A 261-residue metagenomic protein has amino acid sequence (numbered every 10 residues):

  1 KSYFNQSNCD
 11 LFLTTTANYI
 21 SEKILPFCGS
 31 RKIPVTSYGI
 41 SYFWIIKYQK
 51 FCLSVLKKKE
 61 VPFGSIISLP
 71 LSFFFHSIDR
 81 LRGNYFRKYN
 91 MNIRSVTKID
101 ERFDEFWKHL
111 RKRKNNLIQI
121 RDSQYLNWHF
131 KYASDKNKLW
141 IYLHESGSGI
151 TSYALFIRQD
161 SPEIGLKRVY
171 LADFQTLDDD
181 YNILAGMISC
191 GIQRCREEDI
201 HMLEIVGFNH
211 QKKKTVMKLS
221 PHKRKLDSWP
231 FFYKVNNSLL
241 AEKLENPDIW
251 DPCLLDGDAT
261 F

Functional and structural regions predicted by a protein language model:
K1-Y3, L11: Internal mixed beta-strand/loop scaffold within catalytic domains of large alpha/beta enzymes
Y3-F4, C195: Hydrophobic pocket-lining residues that define ligand/cofactor binding sites across diverse proteins
D10-H76, H129-A133, W140, I157-Y181 (+1 more regions): Active-site/acyl-donor-binding loops of N-acyltransferases
T16-I20, M91-T176: A conserved beta-strand-loop-helix scaffold within acyl/acetyltransferase catalytic domains
P62, I78-R87, L143-G149: Short, mixed-charge, low-aromatic patches
F74-E101: Conserved N-terminal entry element of GNAT/NAT acetyltransferase domains
